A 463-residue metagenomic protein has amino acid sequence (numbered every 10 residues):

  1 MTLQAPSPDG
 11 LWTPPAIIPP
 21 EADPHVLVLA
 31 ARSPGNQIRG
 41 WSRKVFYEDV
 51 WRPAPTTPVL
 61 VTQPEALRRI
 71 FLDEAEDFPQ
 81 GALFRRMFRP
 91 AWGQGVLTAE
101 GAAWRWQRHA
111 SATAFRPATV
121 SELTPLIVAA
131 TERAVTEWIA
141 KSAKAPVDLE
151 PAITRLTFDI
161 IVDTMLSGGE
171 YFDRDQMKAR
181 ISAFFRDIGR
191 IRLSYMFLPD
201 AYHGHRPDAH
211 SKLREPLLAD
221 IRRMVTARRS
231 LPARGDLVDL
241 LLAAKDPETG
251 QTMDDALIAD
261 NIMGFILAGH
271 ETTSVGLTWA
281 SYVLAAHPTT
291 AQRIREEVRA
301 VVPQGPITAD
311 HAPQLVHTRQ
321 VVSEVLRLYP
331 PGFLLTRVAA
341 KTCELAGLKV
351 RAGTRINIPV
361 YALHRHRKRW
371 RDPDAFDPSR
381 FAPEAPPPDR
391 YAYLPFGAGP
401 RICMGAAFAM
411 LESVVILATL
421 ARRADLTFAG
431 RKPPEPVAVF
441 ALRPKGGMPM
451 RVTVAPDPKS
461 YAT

Functional and structural regions predicted by a protein language model:
M1-P6, L11, T131-V135, P151 (+4 more regions): Cytochrome P450 proximal C-terminal region
T2-P14, P79-R85, A103-R105, T119-V275 (+1 more regions): Cytochrome P450 heme-thiolate monooxygenase catalytic core
T2-W106, S121, V128-R133, Y171-F172 (+4 more regions): N-terminal membrane-proximal hinge/A-helix region immediately C-terminal to the signal-anchor transmembrane segment
D23-F46, A219, R223, G305-A346: Conserved cytochrome P450 K-helix E-x-x-R motif and the immediately C-terminal K′/meander segment
P232-V238, R295-L315, L328-L348, N357 (+3 more regions): Cytochrome P450 fold signature focused on the C-terminal beta-domain
T272-E297, A407-R422: Cytochrome P450 catalytic-core helices
I358-A385: Conserved cytochrome P450 K-helix/beta-meander segment immediately N-terminal to the heme-binding cysteine loop
